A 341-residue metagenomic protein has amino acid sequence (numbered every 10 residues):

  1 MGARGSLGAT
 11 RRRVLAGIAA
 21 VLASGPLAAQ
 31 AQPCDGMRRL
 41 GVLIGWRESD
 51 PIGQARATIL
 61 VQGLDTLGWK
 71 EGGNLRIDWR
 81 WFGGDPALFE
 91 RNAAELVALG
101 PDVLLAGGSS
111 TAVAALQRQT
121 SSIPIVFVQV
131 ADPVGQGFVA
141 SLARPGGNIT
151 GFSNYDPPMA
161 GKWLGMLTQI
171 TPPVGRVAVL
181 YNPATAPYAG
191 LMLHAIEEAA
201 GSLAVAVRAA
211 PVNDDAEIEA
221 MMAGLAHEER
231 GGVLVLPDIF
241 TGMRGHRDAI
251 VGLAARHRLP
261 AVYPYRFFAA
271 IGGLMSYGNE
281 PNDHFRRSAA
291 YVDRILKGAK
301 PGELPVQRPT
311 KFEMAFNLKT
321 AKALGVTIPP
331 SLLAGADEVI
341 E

Functional and structural regions predicted by a protein language model:
M1-E341: Short hydrophobic alpha-helices and adjacent helix-cap/hinge residues
